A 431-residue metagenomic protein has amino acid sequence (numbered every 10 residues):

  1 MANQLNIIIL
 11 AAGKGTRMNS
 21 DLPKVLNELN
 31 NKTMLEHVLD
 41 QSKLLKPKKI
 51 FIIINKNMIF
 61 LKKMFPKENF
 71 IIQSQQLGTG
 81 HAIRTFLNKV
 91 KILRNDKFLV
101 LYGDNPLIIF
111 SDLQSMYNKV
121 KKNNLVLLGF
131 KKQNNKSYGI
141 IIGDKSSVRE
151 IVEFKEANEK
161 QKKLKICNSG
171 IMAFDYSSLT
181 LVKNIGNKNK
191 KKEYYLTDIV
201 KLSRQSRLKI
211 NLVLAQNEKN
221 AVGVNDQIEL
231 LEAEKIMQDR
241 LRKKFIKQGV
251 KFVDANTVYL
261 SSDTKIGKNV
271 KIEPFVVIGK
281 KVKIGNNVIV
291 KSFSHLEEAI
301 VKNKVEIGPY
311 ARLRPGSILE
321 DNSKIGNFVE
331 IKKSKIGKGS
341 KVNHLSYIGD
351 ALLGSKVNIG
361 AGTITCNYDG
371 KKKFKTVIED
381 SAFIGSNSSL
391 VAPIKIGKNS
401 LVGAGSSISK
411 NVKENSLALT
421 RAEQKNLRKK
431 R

Functional and structural regions predicted by a protein language model:
A2-I59, E68-L77, F110-N118: N-terminal glycine-rich phosphate-binding loop and ensuing alpha1 helix
L5-N6, K49-I50, L87-N88, D104 (+9 more regions): Catalytic cores of nucleotide-enabled group-transfer and carboxylate-activating enzymes in metabolic and assembly-line
I7-I9, F51-I52, L99-V100, L125-L128 (+1 more regions): Structural beta-sheet core signal
I9, L35, F86, D104 (+4 more regions): Residue-level signal for inorganic ion chemistry
K14, D104-N105, V276: Active-site metal-binding loops of divalent metal-dependent hydrolases
I59-K145, A173-F174, T180-K183: Conserved beta-loop-beta/alpha segment of the NTase-like Rossmann-fold superfamily that binds/positions NTPs
S147-Q238: Catalytic-core segments of class I nucleotidyltransferases/pyrophosphorylases that form NMP-activated intermediates
K251-L419, Q424-K425: Structural signal for interior beta-strand "rungs" in well-ordered beta-sheet cores of soluble enzyme domains
